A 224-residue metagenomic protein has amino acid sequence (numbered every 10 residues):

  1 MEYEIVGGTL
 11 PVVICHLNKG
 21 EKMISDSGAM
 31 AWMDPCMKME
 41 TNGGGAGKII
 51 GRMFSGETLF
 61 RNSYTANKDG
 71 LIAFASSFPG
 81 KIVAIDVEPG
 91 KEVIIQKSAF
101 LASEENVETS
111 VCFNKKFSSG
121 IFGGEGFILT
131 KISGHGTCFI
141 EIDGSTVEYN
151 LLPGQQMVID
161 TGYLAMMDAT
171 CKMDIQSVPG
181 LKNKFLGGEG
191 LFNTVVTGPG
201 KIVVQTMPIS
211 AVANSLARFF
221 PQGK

Functional and structural regions predicted by a protein language model:
M1-K224: Composition-driven recognition of glycine/serine/threonine/acidic- and proline-rich low-complexity segments and repeats
